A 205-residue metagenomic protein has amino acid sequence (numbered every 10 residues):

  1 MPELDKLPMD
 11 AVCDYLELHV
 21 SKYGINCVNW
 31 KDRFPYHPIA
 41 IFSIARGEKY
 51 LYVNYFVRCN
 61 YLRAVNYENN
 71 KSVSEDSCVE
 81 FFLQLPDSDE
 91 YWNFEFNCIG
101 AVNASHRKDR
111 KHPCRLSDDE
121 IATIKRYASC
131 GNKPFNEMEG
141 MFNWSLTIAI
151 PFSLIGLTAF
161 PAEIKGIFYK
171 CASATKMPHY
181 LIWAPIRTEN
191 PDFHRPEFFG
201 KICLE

Functional and structural regions predicted by a protein language model:
M1-E205: Structural preference for beta-rich elements and adjacent junctions enriched in aromatics
